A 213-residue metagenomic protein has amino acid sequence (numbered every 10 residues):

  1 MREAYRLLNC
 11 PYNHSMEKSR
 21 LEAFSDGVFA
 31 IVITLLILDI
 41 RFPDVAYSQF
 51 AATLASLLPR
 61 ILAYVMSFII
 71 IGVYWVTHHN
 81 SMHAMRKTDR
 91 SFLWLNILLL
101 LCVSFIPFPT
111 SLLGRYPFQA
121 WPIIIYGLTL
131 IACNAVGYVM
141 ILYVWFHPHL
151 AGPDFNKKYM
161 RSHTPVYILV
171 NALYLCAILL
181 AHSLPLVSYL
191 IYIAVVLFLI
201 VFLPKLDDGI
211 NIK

Functional and structural regions predicted by a protein language model:
C10-K213: Multi-pass alpha-helical transmembrane bundle typical of ion/small-solute transporters and intramembrane aspartyl
